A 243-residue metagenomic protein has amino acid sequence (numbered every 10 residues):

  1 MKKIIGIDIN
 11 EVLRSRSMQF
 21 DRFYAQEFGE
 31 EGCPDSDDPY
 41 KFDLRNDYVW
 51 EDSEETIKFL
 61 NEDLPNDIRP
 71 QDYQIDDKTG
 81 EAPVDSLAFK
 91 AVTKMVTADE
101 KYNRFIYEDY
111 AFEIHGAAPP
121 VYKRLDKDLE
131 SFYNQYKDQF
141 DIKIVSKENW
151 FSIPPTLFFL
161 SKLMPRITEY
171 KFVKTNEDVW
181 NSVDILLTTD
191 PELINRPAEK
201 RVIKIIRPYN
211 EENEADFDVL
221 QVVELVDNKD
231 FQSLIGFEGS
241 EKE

Functional and structural regions predicted by a protein language model:
M1-T97: Active-site neighborhood of HAD-like aspartate-dependent phosphohydrolases
E11-R14, Q19-F20, E148-S152, E177 (+2 more regions): Short, solvent-exposed loop/turn segments at secondary-structure junctions
P70-K143, W150-P154: Short, acidic loop-to-helix structural element flanking the phosphoryl-transfer center in phosphate-processing enzymes
V145-A198: Substrate-recognition "cap/lid" segment bordering the active-site pocket of phosphatases
Y170-K174, D218-D227: Short acidic-hydrophobic, aromatic-tinged amphipathic segments that line or gate anion-handling sites
D178-V179, V226-E241: Short amphipathic alpha-helix with an adjacent loop that forms part of the alpha/beta core around
I185-E224: Acidic, Mg2+-coordinating phosphoryl-transfer loop and its flanking beta/alpha structural elements, shared across
